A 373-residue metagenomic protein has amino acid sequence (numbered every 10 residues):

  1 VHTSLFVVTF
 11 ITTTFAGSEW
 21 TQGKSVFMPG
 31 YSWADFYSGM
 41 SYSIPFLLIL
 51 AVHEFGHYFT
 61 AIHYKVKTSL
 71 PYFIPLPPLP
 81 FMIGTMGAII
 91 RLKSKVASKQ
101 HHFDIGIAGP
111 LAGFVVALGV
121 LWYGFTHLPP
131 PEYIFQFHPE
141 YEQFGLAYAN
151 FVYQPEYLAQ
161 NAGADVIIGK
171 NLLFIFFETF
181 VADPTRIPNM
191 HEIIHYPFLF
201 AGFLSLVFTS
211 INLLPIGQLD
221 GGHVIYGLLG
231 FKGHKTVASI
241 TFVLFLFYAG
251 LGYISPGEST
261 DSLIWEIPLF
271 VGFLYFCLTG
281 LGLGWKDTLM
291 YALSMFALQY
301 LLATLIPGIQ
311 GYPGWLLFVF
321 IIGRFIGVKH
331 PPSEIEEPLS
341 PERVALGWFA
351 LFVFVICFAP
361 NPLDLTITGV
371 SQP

Functional and structural regions predicted by a protein language model:
V1-P373: Hydrophobic transmembrane alpha-helices and their immediate loop junctions in multi-pass integral membrane proteins
